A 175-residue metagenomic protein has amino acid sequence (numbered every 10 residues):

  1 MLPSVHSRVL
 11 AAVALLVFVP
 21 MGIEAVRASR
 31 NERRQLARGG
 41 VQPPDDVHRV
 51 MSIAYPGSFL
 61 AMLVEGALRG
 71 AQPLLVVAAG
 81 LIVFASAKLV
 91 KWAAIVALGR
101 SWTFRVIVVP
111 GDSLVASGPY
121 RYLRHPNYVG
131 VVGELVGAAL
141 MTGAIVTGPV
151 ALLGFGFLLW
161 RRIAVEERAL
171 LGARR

Functional and structural regions predicted by a protein language model:
M1-S4, D45-V76: Long, highly hydrophobic alpha-helical transmembrane signal-anchor segments
P3-A11: N-terminal membrane topogenic signal
R8, E24, R49: Aromatic-acidic/polar surface patches that form glycan- and anion
A11-L15, P43-R49: Alpha-helical transmembrane segments of integral membrane proteins, especially early/N-terminal helices
A14-A28: N-terminal signal-anchor/start-transfer transmembrane helix
L15-V19, I53, G57, I82: Hydrophobic alpha-helical topogenic segments used for membrane insertion/localization
V26-V47, G70-R175: Cytosolic-biased juxtamembrane loops and peripheral soluble domains of multi-pass membrane proteins
